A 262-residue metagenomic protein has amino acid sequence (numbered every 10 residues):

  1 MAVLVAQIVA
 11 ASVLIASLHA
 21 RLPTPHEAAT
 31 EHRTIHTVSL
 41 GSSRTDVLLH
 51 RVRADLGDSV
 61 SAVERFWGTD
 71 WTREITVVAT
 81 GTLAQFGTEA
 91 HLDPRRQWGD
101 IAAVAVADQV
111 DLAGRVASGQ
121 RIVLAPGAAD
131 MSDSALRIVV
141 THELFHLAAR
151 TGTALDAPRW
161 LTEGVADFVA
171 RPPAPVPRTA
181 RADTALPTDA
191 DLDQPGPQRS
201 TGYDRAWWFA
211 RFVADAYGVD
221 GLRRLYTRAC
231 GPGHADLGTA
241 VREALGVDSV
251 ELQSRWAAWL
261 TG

Functional and structural regions predicted by a protein language model:
M1-S17: Hydrophobic membrane-insertion alpha-helices, especially the h-region of bacterial N-terminal signal peptides
L4, L49, V60, L252-L260: Charged, low-complexity, helix-prone segments enriched in Lys/Glu/Asp/Gln
I15-T30: N-terminal hydrophobic targeting segments that direct proteins to the cell envelope
H26-L144, T151-P158, V176-P177, D236-L237: Juxtacatalytic substrate-recognition/specificity segment
G114, S134-V139, L147, T151-G262: Acidic/His/Gly-enriched intrinsically disordered linker/tail segments that often contain short helix/coil "MoRF-like"
